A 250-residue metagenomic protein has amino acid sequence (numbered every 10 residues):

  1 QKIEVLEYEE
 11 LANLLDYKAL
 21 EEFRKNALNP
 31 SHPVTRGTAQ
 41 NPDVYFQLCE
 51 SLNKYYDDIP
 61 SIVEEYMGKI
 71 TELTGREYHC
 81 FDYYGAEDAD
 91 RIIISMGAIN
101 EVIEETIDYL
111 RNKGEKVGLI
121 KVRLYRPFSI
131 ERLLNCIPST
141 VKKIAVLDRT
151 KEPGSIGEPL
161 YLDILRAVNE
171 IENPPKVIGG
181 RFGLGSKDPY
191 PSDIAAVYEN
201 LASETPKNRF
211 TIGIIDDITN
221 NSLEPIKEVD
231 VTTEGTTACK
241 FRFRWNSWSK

Functional and structural regions predicted by a protein language model:
Q1-D82: Conformationally flexible catalytic loops at phosphate/diphosphate-handling active centers
K2-P33, N135-N173: Terminal amphipathic helices with adjacent charged low-complexity linkers/tails
E65, L73, E105-L119, E170: Short helix-loop-beta junction
G68-R91, E104, E224-A238: Glycine-/acidic-rich phosphate or pyrophosphate-binding loops and their flanking alpha/beta elements
E87-E115, F128-N135: Redox- and metal-dependent alpha/beta enzyme cores, enriched for Fe-S-associated oxidoreductases and cofactor-handling
I93, K121, I144, I164 (+1 more regions): Buried hydrophobic positions in well-ordered alpha/beta secondary-structure cores of metabolic enzymes
K143-T233: Peripheral docking tails and interdomain loops at the edges of cofactor- or intermediate-handling domains
C239-K250: Conserved phosphate/anionic-ligand binding catalytic regions in large, soluble enzymes, centered on
